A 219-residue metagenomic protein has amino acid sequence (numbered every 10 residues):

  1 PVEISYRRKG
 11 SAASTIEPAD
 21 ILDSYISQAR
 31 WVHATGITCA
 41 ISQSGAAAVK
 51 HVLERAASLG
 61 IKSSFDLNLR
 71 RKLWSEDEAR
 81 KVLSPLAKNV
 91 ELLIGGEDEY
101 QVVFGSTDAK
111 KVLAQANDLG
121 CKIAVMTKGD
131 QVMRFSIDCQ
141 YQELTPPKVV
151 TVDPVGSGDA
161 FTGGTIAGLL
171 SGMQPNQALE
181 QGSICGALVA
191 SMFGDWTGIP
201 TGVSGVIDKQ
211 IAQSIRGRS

Functional and structural regions predicted by a protein language model:
P1-G36, V206-S219: Conserved N-terminal subdomain of the carbohydrate kinase-like
V2-S5, W31, K62, L92 (+2 more regions): Structural motif
S5, V103, V189: Residues that scaffold the ATP/ADP-binding catalytic core of kinase and kinase-like folds
G10, E97-D98, D159, S183: Alpha-helix N-cap/helix-start capping motif
S11-A12, I37-A40, G186, M192-D195: Glycine-rich phosphate/pyrophosphate-binding beta-alpha loops
S24-S27, K88, L119: Structured loop/turn residues at beta-strand edges in well-structured enzyme cores
W31, I37-Q115, Q131-M133: Conserved beta-alpha-beta core of the PfkB/ribokinase-like small-molecule kinase fold
E54-R55, T107-S219: Conserved phosphate-binding/catalytic region of the ribokinase-like
